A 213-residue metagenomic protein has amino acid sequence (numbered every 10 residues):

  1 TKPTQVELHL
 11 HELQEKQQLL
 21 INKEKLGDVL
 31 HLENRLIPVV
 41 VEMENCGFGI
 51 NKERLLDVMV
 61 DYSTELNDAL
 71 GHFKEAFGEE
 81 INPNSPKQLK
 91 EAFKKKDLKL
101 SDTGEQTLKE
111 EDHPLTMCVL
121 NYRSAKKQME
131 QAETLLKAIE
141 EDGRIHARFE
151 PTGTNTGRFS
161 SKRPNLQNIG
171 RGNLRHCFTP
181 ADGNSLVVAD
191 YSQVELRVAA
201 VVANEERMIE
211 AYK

Functional and structural regions predicted by a protein language model:
T1-N173, T179, G183-L186, S192-E195 (+1 more regions): Conserved "right-hand" nucleotidyltransferase catalytic core of DNA-directed polymerases
E195-K213: Metal-dependent catalytic core segments for phosphate chemistry
